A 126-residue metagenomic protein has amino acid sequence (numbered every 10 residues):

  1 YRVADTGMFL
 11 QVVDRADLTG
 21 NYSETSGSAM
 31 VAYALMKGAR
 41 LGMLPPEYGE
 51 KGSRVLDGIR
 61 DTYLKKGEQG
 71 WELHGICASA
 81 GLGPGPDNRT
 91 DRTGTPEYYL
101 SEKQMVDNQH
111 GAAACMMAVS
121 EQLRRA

Functional and structural regions predicted by a protein language model:
Y1-A16, G20: Oxyanion-binding "anion nests"
S23, R40-A126: CBM-like carbohydrate-recognition segments
G27: Anionic-ligand binding region
